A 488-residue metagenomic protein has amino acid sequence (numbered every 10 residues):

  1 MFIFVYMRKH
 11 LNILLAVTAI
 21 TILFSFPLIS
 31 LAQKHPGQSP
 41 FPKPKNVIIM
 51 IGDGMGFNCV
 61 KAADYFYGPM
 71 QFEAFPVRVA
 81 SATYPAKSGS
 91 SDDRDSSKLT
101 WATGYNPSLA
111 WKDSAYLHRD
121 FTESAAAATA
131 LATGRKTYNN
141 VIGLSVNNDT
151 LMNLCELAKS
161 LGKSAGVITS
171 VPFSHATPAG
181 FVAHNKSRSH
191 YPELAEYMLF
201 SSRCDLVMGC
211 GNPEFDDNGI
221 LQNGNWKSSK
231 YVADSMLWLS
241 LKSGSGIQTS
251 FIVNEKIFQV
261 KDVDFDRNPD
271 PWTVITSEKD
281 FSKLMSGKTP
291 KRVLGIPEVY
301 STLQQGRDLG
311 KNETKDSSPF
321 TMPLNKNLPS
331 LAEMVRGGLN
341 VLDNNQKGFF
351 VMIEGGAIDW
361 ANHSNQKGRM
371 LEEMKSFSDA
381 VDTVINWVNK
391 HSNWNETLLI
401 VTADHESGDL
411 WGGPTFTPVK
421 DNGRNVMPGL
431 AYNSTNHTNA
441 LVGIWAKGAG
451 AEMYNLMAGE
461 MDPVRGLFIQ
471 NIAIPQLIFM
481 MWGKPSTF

Functional and structural regions predicted by a protein language model:
F2-Y6, F24-F26: Aromatic (phenylalanine/tyrosine) cluster motif
V5-T18: Bacterial N-terminal signal peptides that target proteins for export
A16-P27: Bacterial N-terminal signal peptides
Q33-K291, E298-Y300, K375-S378, E406-F488: N-terminal catalytic scaffold of extracellular/periplasmic and nuclease hydrolases that process anionic headgroups
H175-V182, Y300-M322, G338-L339, N344-G348 (+1 more regions): Active-site His/acidic residue clusters
N268, W272-E278, L284-T289, P297-V299 (+4 more regions): Hard-cation-handling environments
V381-P418: Metal-dependent active-site segment of extracytoplasmic phospho-/sulfohydrolases and closely related
